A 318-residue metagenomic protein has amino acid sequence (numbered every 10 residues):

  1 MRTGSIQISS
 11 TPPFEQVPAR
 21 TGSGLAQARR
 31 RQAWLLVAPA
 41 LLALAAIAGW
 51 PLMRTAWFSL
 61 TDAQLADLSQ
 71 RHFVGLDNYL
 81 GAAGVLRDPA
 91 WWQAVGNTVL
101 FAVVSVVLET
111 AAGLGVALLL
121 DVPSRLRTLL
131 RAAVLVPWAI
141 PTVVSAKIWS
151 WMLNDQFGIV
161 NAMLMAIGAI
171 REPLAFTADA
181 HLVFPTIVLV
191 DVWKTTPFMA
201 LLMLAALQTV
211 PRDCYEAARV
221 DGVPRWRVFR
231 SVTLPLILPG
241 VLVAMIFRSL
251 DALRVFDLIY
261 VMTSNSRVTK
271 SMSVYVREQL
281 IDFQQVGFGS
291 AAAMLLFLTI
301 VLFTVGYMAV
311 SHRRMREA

Functional and structural regions predicted by a protein language model:
M1-A28: Short, Lys/Arg-rich, polar N-terminal cytosolic tail immediately upstream of the first transmembrane signal-anchor
R29-A318: A structural signal for multi-pass alpha-helical bundles of membrane permease subunits that mediate small-molecule
